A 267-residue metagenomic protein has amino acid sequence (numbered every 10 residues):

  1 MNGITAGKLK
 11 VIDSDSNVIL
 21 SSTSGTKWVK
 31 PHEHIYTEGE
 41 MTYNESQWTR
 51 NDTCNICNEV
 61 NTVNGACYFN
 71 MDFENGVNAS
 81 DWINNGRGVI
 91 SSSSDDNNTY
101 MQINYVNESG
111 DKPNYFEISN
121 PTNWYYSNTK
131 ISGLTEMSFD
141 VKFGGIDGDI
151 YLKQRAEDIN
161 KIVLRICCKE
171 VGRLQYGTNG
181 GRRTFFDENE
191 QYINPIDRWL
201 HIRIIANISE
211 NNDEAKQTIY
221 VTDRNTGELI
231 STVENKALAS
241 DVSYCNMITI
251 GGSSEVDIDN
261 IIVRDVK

Functional and structural regions predicted by a protein language model:
M1-C67: Extracellular modular ligand-binding repeats in secreted and cell-surface proteins
V18-L20, N160-L164, R182-N189, N225-E234: Surface-exposed loop/edge segments in extracytoplasmic proteins
F73, D259-V266: Extracellular beta-strand elements of beta-rich domains used for carbohydrate recognition/degradation or cell-matrix
V77-K112, K161-I162: Extracellular glycan-recognition surfaces and repeat-rich motifs
N104-L174: Secretory/extracellular carbohydrate-interaction modules and structurally similar beta-sandwich "look-alikes"
T178-H201: Short, aromatic/His-centered strand-loop micro-motif at the edge of beta-sheets
R198-E210, Q217-I219: Short tryptophan-centered beta-strand motifs in secreted/extracellular beta-sheet-rich domains of glycan-recognition
I230-D259: Flexible glycan-contacting loops in extracellular carbohydrate-active proteins
